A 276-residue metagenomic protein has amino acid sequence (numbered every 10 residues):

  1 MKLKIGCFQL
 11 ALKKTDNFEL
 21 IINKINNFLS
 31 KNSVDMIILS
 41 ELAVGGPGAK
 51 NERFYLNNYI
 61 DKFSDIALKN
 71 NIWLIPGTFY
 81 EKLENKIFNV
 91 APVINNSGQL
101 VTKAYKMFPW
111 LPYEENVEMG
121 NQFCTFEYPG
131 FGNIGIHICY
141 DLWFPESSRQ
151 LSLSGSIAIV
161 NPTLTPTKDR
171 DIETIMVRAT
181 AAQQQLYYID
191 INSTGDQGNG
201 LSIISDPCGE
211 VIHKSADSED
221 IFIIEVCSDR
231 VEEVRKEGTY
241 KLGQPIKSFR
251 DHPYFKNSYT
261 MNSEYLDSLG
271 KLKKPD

Functional and structural regions predicted by a protein language model:
M1-C7: Extreme N-terminal starter segment of soluble prokaryotic enzymes
K4, N32-S33, N133, G155: Short loop/turn motifs at secondary-structure junctions
K13-S97, K103, P166-A182, L186-Y187: Cys-nucleophile CN-hydrolase/nitrilase-fold catalytic domain and related Cys-dependent amidase chemistry that acts on
F18-E19, D35, K69, M119-G120 (+2 more regions): Eukaryotic scaffold repeat domains enriched in small/polar residues
I37, G132-I138, V160-N161, I189: Short hydrophobic-aromatic micro-motifs
L56-I75, W143-F222: CN hydrolase (nitrilase-like) catalytic-core segments centered on the catalytic cysteine and neighboring Lys/Glu
K82-I157, T167-I175, E237-T239: Active-site catalytic loop in hydrolytic enzyme cores
T125, S193-D276: C-terminal beta-strand edge segments of enzyme domains
